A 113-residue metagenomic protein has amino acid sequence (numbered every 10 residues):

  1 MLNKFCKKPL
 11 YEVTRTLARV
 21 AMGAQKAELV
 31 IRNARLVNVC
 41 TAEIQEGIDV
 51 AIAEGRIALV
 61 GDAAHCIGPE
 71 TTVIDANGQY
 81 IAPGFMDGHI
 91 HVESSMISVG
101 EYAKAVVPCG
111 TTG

Functional and structural regions predicted by a protein language model:
M1-N3: Terpene synthase/cyclase
K7-V30, R35-P83: Histidine-rich, glycine-flanked metal-binding segment
C66, D75-G113: Metal-associated gating/positioning segment near the N- to mid-region
